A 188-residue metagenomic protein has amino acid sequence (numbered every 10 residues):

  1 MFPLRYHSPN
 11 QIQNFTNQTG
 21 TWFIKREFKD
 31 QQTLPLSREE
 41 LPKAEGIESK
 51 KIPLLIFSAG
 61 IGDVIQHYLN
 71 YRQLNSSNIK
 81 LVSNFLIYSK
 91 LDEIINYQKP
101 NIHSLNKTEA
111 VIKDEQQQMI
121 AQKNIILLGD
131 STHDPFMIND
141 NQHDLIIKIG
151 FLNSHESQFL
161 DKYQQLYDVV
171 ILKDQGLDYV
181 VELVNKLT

Functional and structural regions predicted by a protein language model:
M1-S49, P53: A metal-dependent, Asp-based hydrolase signature
I47-I56, G60-T188: C-terminal cap/substrate-recognition subdomain and adjoining C-terminal extension of metal-dependent phosphatase-like
